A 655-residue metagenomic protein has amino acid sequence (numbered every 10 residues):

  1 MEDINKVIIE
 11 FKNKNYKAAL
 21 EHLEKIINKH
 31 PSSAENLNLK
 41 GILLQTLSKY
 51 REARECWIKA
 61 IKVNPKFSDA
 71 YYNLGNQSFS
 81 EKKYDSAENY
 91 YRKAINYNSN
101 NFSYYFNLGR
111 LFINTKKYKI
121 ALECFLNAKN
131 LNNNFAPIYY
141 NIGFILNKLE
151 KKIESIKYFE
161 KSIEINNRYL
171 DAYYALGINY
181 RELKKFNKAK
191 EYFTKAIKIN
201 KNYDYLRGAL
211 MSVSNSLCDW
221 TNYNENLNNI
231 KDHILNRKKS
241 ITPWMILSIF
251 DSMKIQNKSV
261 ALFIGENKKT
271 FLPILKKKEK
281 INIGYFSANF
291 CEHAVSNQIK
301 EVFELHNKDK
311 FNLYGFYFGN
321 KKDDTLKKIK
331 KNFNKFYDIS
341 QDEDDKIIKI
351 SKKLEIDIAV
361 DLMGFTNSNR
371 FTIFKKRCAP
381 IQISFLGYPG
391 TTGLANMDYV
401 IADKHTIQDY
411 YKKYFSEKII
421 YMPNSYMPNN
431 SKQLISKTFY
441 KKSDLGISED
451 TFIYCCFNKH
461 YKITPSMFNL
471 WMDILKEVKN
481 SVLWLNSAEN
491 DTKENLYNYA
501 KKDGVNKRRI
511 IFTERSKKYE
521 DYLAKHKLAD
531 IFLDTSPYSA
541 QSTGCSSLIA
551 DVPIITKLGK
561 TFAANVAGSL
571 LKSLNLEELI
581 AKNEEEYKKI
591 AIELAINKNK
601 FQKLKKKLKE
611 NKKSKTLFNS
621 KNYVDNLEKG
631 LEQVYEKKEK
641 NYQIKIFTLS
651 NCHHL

Functional and structural regions predicted by a protein language model:
M1-I447, K459, N498-V505, F512 (+5 more regions): Alpha-helical solenoid repeat scaffolds of the TPR/TPR-like class and their adjacent stem/linker regions that mediate
E279-N282, S448-Y454, S481-V482: Charged active-site motifs of nucleotide-sugar-dependent glycosyltransferases
K310-N312, M472-K502, K507-R508: A conserved nucleotide-sugar
M363, D534-A540, L558: Short Ser/Thr-rich beta->loop micro-motif in glycosyltransferases that lines and helps position the nucleotide-sugar
C455-S466: Substrate-binding clefts and catalytic carboxylate motifs of secreted carbohydrate-active enzymes
S547-I549, K572: Short alpha-helix at the nucleotide-sugar/activated-sugar donor binding site of glycosyltransferases and closely
T556, K572-L574, K598: Alpha-helical protein-protein interaction modules
A564-N575, I580: Short acidic/histidine- and often glycine-rich active-site loop of Leloir-type glycosyltransferases that engages
